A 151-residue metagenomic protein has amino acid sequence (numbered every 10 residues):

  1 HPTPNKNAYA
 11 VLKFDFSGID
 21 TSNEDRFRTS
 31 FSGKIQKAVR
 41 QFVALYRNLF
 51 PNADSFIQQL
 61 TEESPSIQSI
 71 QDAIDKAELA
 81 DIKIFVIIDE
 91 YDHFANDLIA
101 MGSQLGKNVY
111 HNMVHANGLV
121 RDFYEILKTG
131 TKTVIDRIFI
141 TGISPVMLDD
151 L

Functional and structural regions predicted by a protein language model:
H1-L151: Phosphate-binding site recognition
